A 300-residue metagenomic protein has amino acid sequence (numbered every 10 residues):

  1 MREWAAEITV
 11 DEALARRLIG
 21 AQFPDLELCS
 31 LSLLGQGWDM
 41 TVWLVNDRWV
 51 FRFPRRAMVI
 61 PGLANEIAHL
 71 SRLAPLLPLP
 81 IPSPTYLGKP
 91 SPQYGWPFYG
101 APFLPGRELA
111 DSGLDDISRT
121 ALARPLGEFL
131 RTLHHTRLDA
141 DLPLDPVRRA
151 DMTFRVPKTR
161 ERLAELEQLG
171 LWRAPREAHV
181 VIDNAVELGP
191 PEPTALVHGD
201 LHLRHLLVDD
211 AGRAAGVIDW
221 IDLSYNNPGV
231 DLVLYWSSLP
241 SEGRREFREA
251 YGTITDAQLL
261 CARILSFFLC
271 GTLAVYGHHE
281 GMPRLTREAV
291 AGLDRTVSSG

Functional and structural regions predicted by a protein language model:
M1-P24: Juxta-kinase regulatory segment immediately upstream of eukaryotic protein kinase catalytic domains
R2-A5, L28-F154, K158, E165-Q168 (+2 more regions): ATP-binding pocket architecture of kinase catalytic cores
R17, A21, Y225, W236-G300: A conserved long alpha-helix in the C-terminal portion of kinase-like catalytic domains
M58-P61, T194-L196, H202-R263: Active-site Asp-x-Gly
P92, D210-R213, F267-C270: Short strand-connecting beta-turns/loops that link adjacent beta-strands
L122-P125, A174, P228, S266 (+1 more regions): An acidic site on a long C-lobe helix of protein kinase domains
L144-P190, A250, C261, T286-V290 (+1 more regions): Helical cap/lid subdomains and adjacent loops of hydrolase enzymes that gate the active-site channel and determine
